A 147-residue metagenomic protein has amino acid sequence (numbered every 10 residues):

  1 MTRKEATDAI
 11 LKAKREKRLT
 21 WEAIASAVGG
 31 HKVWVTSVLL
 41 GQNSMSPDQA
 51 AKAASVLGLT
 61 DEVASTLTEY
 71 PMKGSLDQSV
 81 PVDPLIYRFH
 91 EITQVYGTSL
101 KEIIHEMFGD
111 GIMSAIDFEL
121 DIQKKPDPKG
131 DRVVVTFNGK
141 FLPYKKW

Functional and structural regions predicted by a protein language model:
M1-E16: A short, Lys/Arg-rich alpha-helix, primarily the initiator
I10, W21, A50: Helix-turn-helix DNA-binding elements, focusing on the entry/boundary residues of the two helices that contact DNA
T20-A27, A53: Short alpha-helical "recognition helix" segments of helix-turn-helix
G29-S44: Recognition helix of helix-turn-helix/homeodomain-like DNA-binding domains that insert into the DNA major groove
D48-S65: DNA major-groove recognition helix of helix-turn-helix/homeodomain DNA-binding modules
V63-P143: Helix-turn-helix/homeodomain-like alpha-helical modules used for DNA recognition and transcription-factor dimerization
